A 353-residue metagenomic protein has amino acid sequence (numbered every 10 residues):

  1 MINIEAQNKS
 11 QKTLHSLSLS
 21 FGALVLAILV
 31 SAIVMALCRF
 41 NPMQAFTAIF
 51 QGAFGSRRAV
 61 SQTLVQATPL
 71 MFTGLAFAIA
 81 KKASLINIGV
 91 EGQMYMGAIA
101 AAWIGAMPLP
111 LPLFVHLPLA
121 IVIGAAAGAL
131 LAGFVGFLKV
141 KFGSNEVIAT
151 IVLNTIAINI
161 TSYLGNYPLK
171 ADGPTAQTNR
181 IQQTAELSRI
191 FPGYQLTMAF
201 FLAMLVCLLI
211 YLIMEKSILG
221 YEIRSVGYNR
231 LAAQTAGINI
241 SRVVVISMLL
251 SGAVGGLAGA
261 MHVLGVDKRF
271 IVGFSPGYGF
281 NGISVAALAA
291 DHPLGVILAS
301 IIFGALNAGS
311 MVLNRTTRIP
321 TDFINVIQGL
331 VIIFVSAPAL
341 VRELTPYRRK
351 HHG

Functional and structural regions predicted by a protein language model:
M1-L26, A32, A36, Y228 (+2 more regions): Cytosolic-side transmembrane-helix boundaries in multi-pass membrane proteins
V34-C38, Q44, Q51-P108, I121 (+4 more regions): Single transmembrane alpha-helix segments in multi-pass membrane proteins
F40-Q44, K81-A98, L138-A149, E222 (+4 more regions): Short, non-helical or kinked segments that cap or interrupt transmembrane helices
A67-A78, Q93, I99, A129-G133 (+7 more regions): Hydrophobic alpha-helical segments embedded in the membrane of multi-pass proteins
P69, L75, L130, V135 (+3 more regions): Alpha-helical transmembrane segments in inner-membrane proteins
L109, F191-R269, P293-L294, L298: Helix-loop-helix "hairpin" substructures at the membrane interface of multi-pass membrane proteins
E146-K216, F323, K350-H352: Transmembrane helix-bundle core of multi-pass membrane transporters and related energy-transducing complexes
L249-G329: Transmembrane alpha-helical segments in multi-pass inner-membrane proteins
